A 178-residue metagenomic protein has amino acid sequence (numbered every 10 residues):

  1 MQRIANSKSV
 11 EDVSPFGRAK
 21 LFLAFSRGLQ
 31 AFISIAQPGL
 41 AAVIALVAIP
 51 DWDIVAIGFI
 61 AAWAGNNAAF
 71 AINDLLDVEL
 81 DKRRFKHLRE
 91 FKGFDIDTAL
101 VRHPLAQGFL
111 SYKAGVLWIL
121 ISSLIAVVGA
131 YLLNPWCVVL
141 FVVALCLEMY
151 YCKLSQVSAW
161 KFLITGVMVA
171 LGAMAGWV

Functional and structural regions predicted by a protein language model:
M1-V178: Multi-pass alpha-helical membrane architecture of UbiA-family and related isoprenoid/lipid prenyltransferases
